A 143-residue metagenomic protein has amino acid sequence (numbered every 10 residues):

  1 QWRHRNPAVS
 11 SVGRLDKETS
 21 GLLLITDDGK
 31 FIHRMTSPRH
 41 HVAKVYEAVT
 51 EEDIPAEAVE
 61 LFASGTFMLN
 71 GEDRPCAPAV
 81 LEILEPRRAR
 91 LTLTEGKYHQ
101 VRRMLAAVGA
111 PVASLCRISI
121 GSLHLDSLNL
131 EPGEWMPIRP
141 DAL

Functional and structural regions predicted by a protein language model:
Q1-L143: Basic, flexible Lys/Arg- and Gly-enriched helix-loop patches that mediate nucleic-acid binding at interfaces with rRNA
